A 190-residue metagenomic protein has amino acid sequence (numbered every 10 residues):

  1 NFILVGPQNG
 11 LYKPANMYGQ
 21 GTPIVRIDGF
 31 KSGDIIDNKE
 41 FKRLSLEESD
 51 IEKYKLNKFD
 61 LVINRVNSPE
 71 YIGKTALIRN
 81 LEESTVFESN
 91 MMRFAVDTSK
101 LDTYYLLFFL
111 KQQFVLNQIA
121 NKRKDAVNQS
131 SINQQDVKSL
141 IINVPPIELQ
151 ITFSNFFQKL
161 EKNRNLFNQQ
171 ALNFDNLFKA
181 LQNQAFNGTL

Functional and structural regions predicted by a protein language model:
N1-N16, D28-L61, L81: Sequence-specific dsDNA recognition surfaces
N1-N9, S139, N143-I151, Q158-Q184 (+1 more regions): Non-catalytic DNA-recognition/assembly elements of restriction-modification systems
Q8-N9, V115, K124, L190: Generic structural signal for secondary-structure transition and capping sites
R26-I27, I51-K111, S131-N133: A short beta-sheet element
F30-G33, P69, L116: Active-site/binding-pocket entry motifs
E83-M92, L101-Y104, I119, R123-I151: A short glycine-rich beta-alpha junction/loop motif
